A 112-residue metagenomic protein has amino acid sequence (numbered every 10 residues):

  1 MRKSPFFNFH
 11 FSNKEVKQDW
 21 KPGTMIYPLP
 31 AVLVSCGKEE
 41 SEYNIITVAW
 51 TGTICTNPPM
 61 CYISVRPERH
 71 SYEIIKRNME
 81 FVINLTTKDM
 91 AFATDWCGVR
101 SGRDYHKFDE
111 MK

Functional and structural regions predicted by a protein language model:
M1-T47, G52-K112: Active-site-proximal mixed secondary-structure blocks
